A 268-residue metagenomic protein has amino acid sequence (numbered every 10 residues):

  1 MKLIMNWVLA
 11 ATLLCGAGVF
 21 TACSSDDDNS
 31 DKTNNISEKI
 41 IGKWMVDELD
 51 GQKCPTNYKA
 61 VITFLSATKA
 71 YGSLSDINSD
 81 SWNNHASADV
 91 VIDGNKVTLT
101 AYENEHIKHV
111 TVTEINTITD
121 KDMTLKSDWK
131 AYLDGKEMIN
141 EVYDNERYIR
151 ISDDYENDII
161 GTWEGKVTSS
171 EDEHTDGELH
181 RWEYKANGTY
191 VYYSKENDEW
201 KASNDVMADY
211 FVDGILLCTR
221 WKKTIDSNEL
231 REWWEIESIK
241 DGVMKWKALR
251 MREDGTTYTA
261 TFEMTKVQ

Functional and structural regions predicted by a protein language model:
M1-L9: Bacterial N-terminal signal peptides that target proteins for export
L3, G16-G42, D144-Y155, T261-M264 (+1 more regions): Bacterial Sec-dependent N-terminal signal peptides
L9-A17: Hydrophobic helical h-region of N-terminal Sec-dependent signal peptides in bacterial secretory/periplasmic proteins
I36-P55, Y148, S152-T175, A208: Tryptophan-anchored aromatic micro-motifs
C54-T98, Y102, H174-T224: N-terminal glycine/threonine-rich, aromatic-flanked beta-hairpin/loop signature
T68, D93-N95, T117-M123, D213-I215 (+1 more regions): Ser/Thr- and Asn-enriched, surface-exposed coil loops between beta-strands
T98-I115, L216-E235: An anionic, turn-rich surface loop/hairpin at beta-sheet edges that serves as a generic interaction/coordination patch
D128-G161, N204-Y210, K247-Q268: Edge beta-strand at a domain terminus
